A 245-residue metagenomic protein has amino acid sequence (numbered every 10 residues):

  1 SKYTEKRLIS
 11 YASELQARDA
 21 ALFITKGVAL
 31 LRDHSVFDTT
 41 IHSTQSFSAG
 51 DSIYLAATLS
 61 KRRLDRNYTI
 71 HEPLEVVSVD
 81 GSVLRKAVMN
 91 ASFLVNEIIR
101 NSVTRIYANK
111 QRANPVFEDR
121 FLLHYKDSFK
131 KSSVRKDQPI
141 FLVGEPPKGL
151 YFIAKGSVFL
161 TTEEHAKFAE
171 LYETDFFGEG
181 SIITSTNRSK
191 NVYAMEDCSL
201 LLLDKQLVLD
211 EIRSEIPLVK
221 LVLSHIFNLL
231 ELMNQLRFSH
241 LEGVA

Functional and structural regions predicted by a protein language model:
S1-A245: Cytosolic regulatory regions built on CNB/CRP/Popeye-like sensor folds
